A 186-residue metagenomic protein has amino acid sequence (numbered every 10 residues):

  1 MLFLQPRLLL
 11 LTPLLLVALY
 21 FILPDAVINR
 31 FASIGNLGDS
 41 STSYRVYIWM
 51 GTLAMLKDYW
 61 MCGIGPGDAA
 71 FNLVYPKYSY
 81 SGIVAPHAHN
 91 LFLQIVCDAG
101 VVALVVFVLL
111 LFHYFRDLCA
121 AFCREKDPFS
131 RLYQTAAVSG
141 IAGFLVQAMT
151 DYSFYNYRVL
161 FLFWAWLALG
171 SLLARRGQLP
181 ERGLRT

Functional and structural regions predicted by a protein language model:
M1, A99-A142: Hydrophobic transmembrane alpha-helices and their immediate junctions
M1-L23: Hydrophobic alpha-helical segments of polytopic membrane proteins
L9-L10, L14, T135-T186: Transmembrane alpha-helices of multi-pass inner-membrane enzymes
A18-V27, L111-Y114, L145, T150 (+1 more regions): Hydrophobic membrane-targeting signal helices
V27, A32, H113-K126, F154 (+1 more regions): Juxtamembrane transmembrane-helix termini
N36-M50, D58, C62-A99, F122: Long extracytoplasmic/lumenal interhelical loops at the membrane interface of multi-pass membrane proteins
G67, V96-G100, Y155-F163: Membrane-interface micro-motifs in multi-pass membrane enzymes
